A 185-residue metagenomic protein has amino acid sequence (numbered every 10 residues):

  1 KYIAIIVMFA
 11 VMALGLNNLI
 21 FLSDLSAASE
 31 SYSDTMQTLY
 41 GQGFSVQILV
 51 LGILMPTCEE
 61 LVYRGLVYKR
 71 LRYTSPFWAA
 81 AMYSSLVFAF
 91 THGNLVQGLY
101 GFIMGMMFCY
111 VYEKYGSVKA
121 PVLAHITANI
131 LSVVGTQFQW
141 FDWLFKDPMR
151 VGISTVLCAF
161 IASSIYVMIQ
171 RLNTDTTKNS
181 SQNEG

Functional and structural regions predicted by a protein language model:
K1-M55, Y73, S180: Juxtamembrane helix-loop-helix connectors linking adjacent transmembrane helices in multi-pass membrane enzymes
I6-N17, V151-L172: Hydrophobic core of alpha-helical transmembrane segments in multi-pass integral membrane proteins
V46, W78-A79, V96, V118-K119: Residues that define the loop-to-transmembrane-helix transition and helix capping in multi-pass membrane transporters
T57-V62, L66-V67, N94, M107 (+1 more regions): Active-site His/Glu-centered metal-binding helix of metallohydrolases
C58-Y83, Y110-S117: Membrane-interface helix/loop boundary segments of multi-pass membrane proteins
F77-H92, I126: Small-polar-interrupted transmembrane alpha-helices in polytopic inner-membrane proteins
S85, Q97-R150, S154: Functionally important transmembrane alpha-helices
T176-G185: Short, highly charged, low-complexity non-transmembrane loops/tails of multi-pass membrane proteins
